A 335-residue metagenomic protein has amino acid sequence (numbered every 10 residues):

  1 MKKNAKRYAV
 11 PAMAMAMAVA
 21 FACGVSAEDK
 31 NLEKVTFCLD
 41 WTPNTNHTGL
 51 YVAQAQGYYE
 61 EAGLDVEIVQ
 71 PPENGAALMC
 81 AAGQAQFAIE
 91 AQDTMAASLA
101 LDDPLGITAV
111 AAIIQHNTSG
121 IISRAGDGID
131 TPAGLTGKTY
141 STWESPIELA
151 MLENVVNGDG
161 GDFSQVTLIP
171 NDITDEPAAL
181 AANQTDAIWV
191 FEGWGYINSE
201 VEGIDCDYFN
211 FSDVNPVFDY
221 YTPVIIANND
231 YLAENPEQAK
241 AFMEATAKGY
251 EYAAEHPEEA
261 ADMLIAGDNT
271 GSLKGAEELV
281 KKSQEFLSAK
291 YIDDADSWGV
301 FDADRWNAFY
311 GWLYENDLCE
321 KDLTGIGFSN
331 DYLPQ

Functional and structural regions predicted by a protein language model:
M1-K34, Q335: Short, low-complexity disordered leader/linker segments with a strong preference for bacterial N-terminal type II
D29-D172, P177-A182, D186-G193, F209 (+1 more regions): Short, glycine-/small- and polar/acidic-enriched structural segments that line small-molecule recognition paths
I68, A109, L168, A253-L264 (+1 more regions): Surface-exposed patches in mature extracellular/periplasmic domains of secreted proteins
T94, D175-A178, A182-T270: Pocket-lining segment of extracytoplasmic ligand-binding domains
F163-T167, T270-S283, C319-G327: Short, surface-exposed acidic
E234-E315: Secondary-structure end/capping motifs
D304-Q335: Conserved C-terminal helix/tail region of periplasmic/extracytoplasmic solute-binding proteins
